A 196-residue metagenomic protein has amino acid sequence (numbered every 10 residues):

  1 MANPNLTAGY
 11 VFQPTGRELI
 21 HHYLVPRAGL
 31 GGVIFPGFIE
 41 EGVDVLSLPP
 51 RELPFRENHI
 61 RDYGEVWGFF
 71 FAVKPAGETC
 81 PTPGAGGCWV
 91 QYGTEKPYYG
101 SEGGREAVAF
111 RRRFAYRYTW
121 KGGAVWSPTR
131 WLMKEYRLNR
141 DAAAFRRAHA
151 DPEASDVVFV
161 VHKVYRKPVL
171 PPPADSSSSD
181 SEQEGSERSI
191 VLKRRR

Functional and structural regions predicted by a protein language model:
M1-P128, F159: Structural scaffold elements adjacent to functional motifs in cytosolic proteins
S127-R196: Compact beta-sheet-dominated globular domain cores
